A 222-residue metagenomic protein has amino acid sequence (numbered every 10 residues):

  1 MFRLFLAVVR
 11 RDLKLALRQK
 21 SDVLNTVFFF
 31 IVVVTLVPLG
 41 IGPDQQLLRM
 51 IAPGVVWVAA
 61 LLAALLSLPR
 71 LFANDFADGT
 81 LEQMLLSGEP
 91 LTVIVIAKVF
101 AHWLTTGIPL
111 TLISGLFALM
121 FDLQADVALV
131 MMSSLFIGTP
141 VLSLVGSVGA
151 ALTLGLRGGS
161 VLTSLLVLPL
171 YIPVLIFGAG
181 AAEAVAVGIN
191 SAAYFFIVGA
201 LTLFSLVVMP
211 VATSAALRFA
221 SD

Functional and structural regions predicted by a protein language model:
M1-T26: Aromatic- and glycine-rich beta-strand/loop motifs that create alpha-glucan
K20-G42, W57-A60, L166, L170-F177 (+1 more regions): Hydrophobic alpha-helical transmembrane segments of multi-pass membrane transport/permease proteins
G40-I51, G115-F136, A181-I197: Membrane-interfacial helix-loop-helix connectors in multipass membrane proteins
A52-L68: Long, hydrophobic alpha-helical segments
L65-L85: Transmembrane helix boundary and interhelical loop/hinge segments in multi-pass membrane proteins
I96-F121, V141, V145, G178-A179: Hydrophobic alpha-helical transmembrane segments that constitute the membrane-spanning cores of multi-pass membrane
L129, S134-L168, R218-D222: A structural motif at transmembrane helix-loop-helix junctions in multipass membrane proteins
L206-D222: Junction motif at the cytosolic side of a transmembrane helix
